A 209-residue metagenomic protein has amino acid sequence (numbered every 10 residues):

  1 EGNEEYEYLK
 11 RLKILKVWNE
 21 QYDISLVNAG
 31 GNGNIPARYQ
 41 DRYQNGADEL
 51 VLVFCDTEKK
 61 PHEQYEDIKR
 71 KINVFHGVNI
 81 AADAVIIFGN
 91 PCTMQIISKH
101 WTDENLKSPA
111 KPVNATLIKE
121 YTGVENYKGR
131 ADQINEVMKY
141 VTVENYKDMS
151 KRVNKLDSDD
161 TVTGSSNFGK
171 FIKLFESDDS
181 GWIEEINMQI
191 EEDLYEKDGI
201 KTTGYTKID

Functional and structural regions predicted by a protein language model:
E1-G2: Helix N-cap/beta->alpha junction signal
Y6, K10-S25, A37-L52, T57-D209: C-terminal accessory helical subdomains adjacent to catalytic cores in phosphodiester- and nucleotide-handling enzymes
N28-G30: Conserved helicase motor
N32-N34: Eukaryotic endosomal/vacuolar membrane-trafficking regulators centered on PX-domain-mediated PI3P pathways
